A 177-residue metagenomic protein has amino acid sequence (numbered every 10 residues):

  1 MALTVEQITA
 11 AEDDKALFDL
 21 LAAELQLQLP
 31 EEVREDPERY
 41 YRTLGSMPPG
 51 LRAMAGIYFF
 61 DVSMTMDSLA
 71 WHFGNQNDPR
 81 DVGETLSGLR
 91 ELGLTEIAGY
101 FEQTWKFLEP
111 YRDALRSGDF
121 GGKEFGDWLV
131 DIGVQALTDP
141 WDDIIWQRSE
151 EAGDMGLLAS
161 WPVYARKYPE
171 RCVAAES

Functional and structural regions predicted by a protein language model:
M1-I57, D61-M66, G74-D81, G88-S177: Extended, alpha-helix-rich binding/interface surfaces that flank or overlap catalytic cores and mediate recognition
